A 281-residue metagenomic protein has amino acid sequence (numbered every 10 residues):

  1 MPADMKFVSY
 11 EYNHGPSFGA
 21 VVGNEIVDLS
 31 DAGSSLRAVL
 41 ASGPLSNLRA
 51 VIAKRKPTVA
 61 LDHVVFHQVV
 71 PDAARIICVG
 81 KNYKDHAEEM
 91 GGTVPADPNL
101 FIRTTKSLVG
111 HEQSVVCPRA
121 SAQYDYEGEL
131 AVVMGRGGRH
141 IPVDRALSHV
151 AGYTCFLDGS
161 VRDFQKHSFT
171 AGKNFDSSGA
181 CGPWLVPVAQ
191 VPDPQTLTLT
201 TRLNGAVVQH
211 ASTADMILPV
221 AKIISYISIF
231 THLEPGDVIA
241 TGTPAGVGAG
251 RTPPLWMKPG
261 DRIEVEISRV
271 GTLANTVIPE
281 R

Functional and structural regions predicted by a protein language model:
M1-P98, E264: N-terminal non-catalytic cap/leader segment that marks the start of a structured domain
P2, N13, R49, P57-V59 (+5 more regions): Catalytic-pocket segment enriched in acidic/His residues
F18, E129-V133, T154, T200: Residues embedded in well-ordered beta-strands
V94-H111, Y126, K258-R269: Structural signature of FAD isoalloxazine-binding scaffolds in flavoprotein oxidoreductases
G110-A131: A structural-propensity feature for long, helix-poor, extended segments
S114-A120, R136-I141, Q165-F169, G182-V188: Glycine-rich, charged/polar anion/phosphate-binding loops that engage phosphate groups from diverse ligands
R139-T154: N-terminal accessory regions of nucleic-acid-interacting proteins
